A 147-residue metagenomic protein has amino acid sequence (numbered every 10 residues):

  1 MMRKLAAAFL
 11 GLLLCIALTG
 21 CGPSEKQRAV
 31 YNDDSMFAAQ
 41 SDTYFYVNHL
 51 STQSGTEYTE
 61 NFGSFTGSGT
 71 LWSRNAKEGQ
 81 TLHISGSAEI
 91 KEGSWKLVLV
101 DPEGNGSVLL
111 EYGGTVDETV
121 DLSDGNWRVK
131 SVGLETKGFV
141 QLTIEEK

Functional and structural regions predicted by a protein language model:
M1-A6: Positively charged n-region of N-terminal signal peptides that target proteins for export
I16-G20: C-terminal motif of bacterial Sec signal peptides marking the signal peptidase cleavage site
S24-R74: Transition segment at domain starts
Q80-I90, S131: A short beta-strand element within beta-rich, extracytoplasmic domains of secreted/secretory-pathway proteins
E92-S107: Short, surface-exposed beta-strand/strand-loop-strand elements in extracellular ectodomains
V108-Y112: Short beta-strand segments within Ig-like beta-sandwich modules, predominantly Fibronectin type-III
S123-W127: A glycine-anchored, Pro-Gly-centered beta-turn/N-cap motif
V132-K147: Edge beta-strands of jelly-roll/beta-sandwich modules across compartments, strongly enriched in secreted/luminal
